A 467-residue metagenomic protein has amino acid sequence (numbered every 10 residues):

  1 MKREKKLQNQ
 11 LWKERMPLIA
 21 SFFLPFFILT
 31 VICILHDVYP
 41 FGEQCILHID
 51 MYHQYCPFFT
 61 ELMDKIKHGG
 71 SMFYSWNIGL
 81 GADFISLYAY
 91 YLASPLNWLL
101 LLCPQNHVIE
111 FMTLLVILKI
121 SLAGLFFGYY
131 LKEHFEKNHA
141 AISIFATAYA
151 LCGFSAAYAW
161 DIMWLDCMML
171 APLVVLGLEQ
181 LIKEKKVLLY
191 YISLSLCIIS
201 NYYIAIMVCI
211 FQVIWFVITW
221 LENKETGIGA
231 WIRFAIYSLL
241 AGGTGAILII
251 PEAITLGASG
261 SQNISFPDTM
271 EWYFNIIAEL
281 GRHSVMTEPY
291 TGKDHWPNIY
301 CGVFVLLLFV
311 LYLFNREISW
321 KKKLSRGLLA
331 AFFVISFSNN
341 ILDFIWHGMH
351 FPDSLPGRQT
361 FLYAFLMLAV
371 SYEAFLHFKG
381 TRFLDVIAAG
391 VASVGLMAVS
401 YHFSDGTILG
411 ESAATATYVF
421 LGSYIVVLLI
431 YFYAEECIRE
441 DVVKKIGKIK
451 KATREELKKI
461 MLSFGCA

Functional and structural regions predicted by a protein language model:
M1-V38, R233: Start-transfer (signal-anchor) and selected internal transmembrane alpha helices of multi-pass inner/ER membrane
L18, K137-I144, Q180, K185-Y190 (+5 more regions): Membrane-interfacial loop-to-transmembrane alpha-helix junctions, especially the N-terminal start
F22-L29, I117-H134, H139-E222, R233-A258 (+1 more regions): Membrane-embedded helix bundles of polyisoprenyl
I32-F135, H139-P172, L196-Y203, T287-H295: Active-site lumenal/periplasmic loops and adjacent helix-entry segments of GT-C-fold, multi-pass membrane
C33-L47, Y158, I162, I249-N263 (+5 more regions): Juxtamembrane/interface segments at transmembrane-helix termini
I49, H53-D64, P95, A230-S325 (+4 more regions): Periplasmic/ER-lumenal interhelical loops and adjacent helix-loop junctions in multi-pass membrane proteins
A123-L131, L170-I182, I210-I218, L306-L313 (+2 more regions): Transmembrane alpha-helical segments
I204, G327-I335, I341, H350 (+1 more regions): Contiguous transmembrane helix-bundle modules in multi-pass membrane proteins
